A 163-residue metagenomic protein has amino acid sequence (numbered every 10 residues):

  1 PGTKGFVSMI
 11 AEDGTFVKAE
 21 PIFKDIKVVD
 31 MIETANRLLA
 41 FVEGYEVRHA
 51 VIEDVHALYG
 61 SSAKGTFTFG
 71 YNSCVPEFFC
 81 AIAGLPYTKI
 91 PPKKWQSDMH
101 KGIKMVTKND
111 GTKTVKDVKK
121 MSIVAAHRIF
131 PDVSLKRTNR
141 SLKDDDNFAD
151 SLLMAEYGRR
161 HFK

Functional and structural regions predicted by a protein language model:
P1-K163: Phosphate- and other anionic-substrate recognition elements at nucleic-acid/protein interfaces
